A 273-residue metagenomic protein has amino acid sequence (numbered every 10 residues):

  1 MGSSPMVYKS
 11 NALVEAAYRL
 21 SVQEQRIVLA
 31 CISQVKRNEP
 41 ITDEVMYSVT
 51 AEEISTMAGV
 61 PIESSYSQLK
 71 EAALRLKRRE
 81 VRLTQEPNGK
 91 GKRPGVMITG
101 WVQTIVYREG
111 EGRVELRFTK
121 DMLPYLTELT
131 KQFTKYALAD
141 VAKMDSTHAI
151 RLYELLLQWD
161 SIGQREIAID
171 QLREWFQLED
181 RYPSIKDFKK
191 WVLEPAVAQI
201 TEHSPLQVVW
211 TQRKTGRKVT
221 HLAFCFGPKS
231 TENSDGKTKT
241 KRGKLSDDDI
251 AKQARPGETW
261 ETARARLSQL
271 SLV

Functional and structural regions predicted by a protein language model:
M1-V273: Charged, alpha-helix-forming regions
